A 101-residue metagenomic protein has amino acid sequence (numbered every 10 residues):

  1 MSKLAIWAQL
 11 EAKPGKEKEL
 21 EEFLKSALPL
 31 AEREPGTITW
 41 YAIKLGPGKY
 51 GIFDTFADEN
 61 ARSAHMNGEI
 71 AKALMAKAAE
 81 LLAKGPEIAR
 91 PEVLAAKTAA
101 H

Functional and structural regions predicted by a protein language model:
S2-A5, Q9-E11, I38-K49, A73-H101: Glycine-rich beta-strand-turn "strand-cap" elements at beta-sheet edges
E11-L20: Short, surface-exposed ligand-recognition loops at beta-strand->loop->(often short) alpha-helix junctions that present
K16, G48, A61: Short phosphate-engaging motifs
E19-E22, A64: Short, solvent-exposed alpha-helical surface patches in well-structured domains
S26-I38, T55-A89: An amphipathic, aromatic/His-enriched active-site/gating alpha helix that lines ligand/cofactor pockets
